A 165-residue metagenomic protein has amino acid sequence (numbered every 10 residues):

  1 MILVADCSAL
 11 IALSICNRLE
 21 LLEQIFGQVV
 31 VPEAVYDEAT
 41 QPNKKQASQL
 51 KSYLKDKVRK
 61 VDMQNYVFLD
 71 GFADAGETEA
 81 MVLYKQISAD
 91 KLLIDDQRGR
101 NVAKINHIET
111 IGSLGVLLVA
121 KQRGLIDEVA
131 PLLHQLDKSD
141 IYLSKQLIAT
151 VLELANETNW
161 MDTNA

Functional and structural regions predicted by a protein language model:
M1-D90, Q97, N106-I108, P131 (+4 more regions): Active-site-proximal, substrate-binding regions of enzyme catalytic domains and RNA-binding/basic surfaces
D90-Q122: Mid-chain, well-packed structural core segment of small domains
L114-A155: Hydrophobic alpha-helical interaction segments
